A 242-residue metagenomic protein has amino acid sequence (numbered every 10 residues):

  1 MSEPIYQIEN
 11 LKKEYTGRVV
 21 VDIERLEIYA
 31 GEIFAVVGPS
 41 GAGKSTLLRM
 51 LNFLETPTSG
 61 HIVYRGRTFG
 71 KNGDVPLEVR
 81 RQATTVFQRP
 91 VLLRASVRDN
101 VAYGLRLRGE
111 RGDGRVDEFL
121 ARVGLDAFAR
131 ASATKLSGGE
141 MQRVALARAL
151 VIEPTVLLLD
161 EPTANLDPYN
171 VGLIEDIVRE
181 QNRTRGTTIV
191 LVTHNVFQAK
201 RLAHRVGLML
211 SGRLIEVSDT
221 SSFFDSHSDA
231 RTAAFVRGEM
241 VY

Functional and structural regions predicted by a protein language model:
V37-P39: The feature captures the beta-strand-to-loop junction immediately N-terminal to the Walker
N52: Helix-to-loop junction immediately C-terminal to a conserved catalytic motif
F69-T84, L107, F223-H227: ABC ATPase NBD coupling module
D113-F128: Conserved ABC ATPase "signature" region
S132-L136, E140: Conserved ABC ATPase signature
E153: Conserved catalytic motifs of ABC-family nucleotide-binding domains
L157-D160: Catalytic Walker B motif of ABC-type/P-loop ATPase nucleotide-binding domains
